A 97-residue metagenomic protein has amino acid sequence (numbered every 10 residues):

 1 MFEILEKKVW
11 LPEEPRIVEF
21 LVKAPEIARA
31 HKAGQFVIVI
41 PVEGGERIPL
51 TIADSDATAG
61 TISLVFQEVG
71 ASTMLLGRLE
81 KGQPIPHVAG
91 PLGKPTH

Functional and structural regions predicted by a protein language model:
M1-E80: Ferredoxin-reductase
A71-H97: FNR/FR-type flavoprotein reductase catalytic core
